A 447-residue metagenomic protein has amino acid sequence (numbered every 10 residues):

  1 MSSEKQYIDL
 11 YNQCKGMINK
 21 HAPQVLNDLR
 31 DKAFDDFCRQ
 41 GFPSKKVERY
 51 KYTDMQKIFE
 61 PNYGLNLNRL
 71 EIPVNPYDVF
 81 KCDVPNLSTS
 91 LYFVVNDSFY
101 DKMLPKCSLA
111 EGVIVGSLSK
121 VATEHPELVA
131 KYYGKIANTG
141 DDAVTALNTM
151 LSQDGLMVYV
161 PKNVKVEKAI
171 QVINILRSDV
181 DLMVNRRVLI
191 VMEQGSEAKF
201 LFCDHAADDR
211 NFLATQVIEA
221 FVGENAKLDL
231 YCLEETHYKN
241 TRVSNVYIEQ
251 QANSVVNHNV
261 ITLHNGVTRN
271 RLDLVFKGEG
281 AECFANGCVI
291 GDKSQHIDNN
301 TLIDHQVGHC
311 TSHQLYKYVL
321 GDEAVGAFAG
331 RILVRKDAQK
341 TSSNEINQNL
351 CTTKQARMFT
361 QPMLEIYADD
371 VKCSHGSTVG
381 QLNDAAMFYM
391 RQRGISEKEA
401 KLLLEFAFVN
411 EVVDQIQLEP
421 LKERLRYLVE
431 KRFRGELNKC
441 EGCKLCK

Functional and structural regions predicted by a protein language model:
M1-A146, L315, G321: N-terminal amphipathic, basic helical "cap/leader" segment at the start of enzyme domains
E111-I114, E124-I395, V409, V413-K447: Conserved beta-strand/loop scaffold segments within soluble protein domains that form the structured core and edges
